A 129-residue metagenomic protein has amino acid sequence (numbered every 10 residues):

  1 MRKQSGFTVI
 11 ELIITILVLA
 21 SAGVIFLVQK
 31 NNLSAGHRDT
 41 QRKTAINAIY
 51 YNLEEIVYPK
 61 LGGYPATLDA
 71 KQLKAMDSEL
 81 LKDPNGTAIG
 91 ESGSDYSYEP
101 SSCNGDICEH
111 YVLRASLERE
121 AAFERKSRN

Functional and structural regions predicted by a protein language model:
R2-K30: N-terminal single-pass transmembrane signal-anchor helix
Q4, Q41, G105-C108: A generic fold-level signal
A22, F26-G36, Y51-E55, D69: N-terminal "domain-start" segment
S34-G62: Membrane-proximal N-terminal amphipathic helix
L53-N85, N129: Short, glycine/small-hydrophobic-rich surface segments
P65, E99, R114: Residue-level detector of conserved, well-ordered beta-strand and adjacent loop positions that form binding/recognition
G90-G105: Short, surface-exposed beta-strand/loop micro-motifs that present aromatic residues
C103-N129: Short, surface-exposed interaction loops/tails
